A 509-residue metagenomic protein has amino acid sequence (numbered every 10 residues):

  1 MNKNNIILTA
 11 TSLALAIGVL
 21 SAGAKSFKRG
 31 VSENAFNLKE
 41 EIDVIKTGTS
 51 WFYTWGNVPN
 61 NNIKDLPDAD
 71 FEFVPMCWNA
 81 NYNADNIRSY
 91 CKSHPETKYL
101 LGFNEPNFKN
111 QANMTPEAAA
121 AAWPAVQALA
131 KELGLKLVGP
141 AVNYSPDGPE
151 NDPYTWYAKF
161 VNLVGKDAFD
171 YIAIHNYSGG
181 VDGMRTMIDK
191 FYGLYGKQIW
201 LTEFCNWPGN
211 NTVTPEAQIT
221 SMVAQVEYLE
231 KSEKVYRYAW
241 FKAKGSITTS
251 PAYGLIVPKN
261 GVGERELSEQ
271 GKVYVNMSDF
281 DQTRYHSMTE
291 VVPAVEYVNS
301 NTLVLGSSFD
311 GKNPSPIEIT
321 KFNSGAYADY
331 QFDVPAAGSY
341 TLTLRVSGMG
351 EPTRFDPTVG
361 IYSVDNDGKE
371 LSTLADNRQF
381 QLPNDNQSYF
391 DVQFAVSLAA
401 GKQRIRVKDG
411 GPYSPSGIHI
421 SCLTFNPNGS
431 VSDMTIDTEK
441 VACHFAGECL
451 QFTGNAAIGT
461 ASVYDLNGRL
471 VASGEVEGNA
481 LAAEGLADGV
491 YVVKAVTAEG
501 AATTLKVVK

Functional and structural regions predicted by a protein language model:
F27-L100: N-terminal carbohydrate-binding/catalytic regions of secreted carbohydrate-active enzymes
T54, P75, N104, Y154-G209 (+1 more regions): Aromatic- and acid-rich polysaccharide-binding/catalytic face of secreted or lumenal carbohydrate-active enzymes
D70-V74, S232, Y236, F241-V291 (+1 more regions): Aromatic-rich peripheral "rim/lid" segments of glycoside hydrolase catalytic domains that contact and position glycan
H94-P116, L137-D147, D167-N176, L201-F204 (+1 more regions): Active-site groove signature of glycoside hydrolases
G139, S145-P149, L194-M222, F241-K259: Active-site clefts of carbohydrate-active enzymes
D281-G429, G468: Extracytoplasmic
N426-C449, G454-N455, G459: Residue-level detector of functionally pivotal "anchor" positions at catalytic/ligand-binding pockets or at interdomain
M434, D488-K509: C-terminal tail/sorting-segment detector
